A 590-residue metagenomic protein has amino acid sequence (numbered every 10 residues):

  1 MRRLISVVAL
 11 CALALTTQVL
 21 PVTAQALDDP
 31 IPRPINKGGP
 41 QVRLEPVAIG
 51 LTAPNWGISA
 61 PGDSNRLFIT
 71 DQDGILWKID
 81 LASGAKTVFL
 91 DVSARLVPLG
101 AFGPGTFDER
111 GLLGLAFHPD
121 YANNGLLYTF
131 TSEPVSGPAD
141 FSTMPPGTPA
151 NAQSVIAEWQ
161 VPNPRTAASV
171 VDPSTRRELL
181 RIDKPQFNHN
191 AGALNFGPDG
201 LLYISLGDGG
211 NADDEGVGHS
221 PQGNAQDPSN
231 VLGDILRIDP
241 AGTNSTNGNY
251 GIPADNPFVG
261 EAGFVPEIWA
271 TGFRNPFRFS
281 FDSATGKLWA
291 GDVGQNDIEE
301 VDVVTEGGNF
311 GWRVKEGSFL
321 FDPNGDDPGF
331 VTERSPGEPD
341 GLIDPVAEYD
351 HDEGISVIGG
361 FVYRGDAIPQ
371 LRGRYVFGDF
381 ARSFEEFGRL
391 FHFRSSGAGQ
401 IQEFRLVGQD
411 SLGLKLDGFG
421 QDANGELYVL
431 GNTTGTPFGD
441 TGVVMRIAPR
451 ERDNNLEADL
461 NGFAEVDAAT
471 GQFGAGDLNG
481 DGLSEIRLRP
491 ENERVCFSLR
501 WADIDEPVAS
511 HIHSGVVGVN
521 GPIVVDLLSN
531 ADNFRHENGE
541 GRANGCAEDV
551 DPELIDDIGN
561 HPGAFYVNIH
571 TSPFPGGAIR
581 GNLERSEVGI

Functional and structural regions predicted by a protein language model:
M1-V8: Bacterial N-terminal signal peptides that target proteins for export
A14-T23: C-terminal segment of classical bacterial N-terminal signal peptides
A24-R43, R165-P173, S245-E261, P323-L342: Blade/loop signatures of beta-propeller domains
Q25-A212, R278-F281, G286-D297, E353-A398 (+1 more regions): Acidic, Gly/Ser/Thr-rich repeat motifs that build Ca2+-stabilized beta-propeller blades
E45-P46, A85-A94, A167-L180, T246-P257 (+4 more regions): Beta-propeller fold detector
F273, G399-A423: Conserved blade-ending motifs and adjacent loop-strand segments that build the rim/top face of beta-propeller domains
E451-S510, S514-I590: Metal-centered catalytic cores of metalloenzymes
